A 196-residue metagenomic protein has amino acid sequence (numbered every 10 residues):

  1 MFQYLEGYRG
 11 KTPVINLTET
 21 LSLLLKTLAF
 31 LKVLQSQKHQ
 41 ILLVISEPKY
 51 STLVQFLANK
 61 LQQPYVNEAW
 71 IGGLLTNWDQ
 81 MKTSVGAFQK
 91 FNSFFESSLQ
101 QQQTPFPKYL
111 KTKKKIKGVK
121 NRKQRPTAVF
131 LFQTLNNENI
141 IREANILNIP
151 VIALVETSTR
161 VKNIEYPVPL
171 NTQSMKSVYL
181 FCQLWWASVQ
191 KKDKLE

Functional and structural regions predicted by a protein language model:
M1-E196: Ribosome large-subunit tunnel/peptidyl-transferase-proximal elements
